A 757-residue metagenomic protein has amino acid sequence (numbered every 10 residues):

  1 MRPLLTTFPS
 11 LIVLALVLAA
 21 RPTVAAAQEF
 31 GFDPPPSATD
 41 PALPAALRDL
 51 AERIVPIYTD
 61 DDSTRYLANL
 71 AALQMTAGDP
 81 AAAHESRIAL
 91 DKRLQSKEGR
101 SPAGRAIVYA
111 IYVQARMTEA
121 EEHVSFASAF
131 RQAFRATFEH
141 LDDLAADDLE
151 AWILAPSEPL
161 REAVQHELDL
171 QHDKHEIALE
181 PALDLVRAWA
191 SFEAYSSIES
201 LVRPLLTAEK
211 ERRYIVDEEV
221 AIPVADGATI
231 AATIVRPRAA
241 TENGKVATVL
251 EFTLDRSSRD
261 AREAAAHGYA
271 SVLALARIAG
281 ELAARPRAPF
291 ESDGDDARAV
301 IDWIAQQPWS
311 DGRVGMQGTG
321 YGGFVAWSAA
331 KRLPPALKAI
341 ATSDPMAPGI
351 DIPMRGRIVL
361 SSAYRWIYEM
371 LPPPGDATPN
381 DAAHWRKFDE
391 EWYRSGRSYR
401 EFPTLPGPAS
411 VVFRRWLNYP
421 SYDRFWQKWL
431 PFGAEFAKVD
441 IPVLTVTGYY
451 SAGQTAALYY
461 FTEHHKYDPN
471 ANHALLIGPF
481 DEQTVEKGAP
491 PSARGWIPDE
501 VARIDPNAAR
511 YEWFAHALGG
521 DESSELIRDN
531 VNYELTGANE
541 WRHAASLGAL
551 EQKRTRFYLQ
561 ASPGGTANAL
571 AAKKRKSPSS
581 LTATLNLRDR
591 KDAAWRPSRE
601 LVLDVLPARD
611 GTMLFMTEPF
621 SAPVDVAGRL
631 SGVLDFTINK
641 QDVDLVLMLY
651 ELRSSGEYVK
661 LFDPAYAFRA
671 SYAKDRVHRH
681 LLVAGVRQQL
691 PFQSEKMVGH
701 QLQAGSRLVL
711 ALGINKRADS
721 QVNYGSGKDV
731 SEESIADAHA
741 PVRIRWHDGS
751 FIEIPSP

Functional and structural regions predicted by a protein language model:
T7-R21: Bacterial N-terminal signal peptides
F30, S292, Q317, Y321-D389 (+2 more regions): A catalytic-pocket lid/entrance helix-loop region that shapes and gates access to the active site across common
E139-S196, S200, P204-E209, A266 (+1 more regions): Accessory cap/linker subdomain of secreted extracellular hydrolases
L201-G244, M616, F620-A622, H680: N-terminal cap/lid segment of alpha/beta-hydrolase-fold proteins
R238-Q306, G488-I497, R653-S655, P664-A667 (+1 more regions): Cap/lid segment of the alpha/beta-hydrolase catalytic domain
G396-R397, V485, S492-P757: C-terminal, loop-rich substrate-recognition/catalytic regions characterized by aromatic stacking residues
V439, T445-T447: Short beta-strand/loop motif that positions the catalytic acidic residue of the alpha/beta-hydrolase fold
T455-H473: Active-site-adjacent alpha-helix of alpha/beta-hydrolase-fold enzymes
